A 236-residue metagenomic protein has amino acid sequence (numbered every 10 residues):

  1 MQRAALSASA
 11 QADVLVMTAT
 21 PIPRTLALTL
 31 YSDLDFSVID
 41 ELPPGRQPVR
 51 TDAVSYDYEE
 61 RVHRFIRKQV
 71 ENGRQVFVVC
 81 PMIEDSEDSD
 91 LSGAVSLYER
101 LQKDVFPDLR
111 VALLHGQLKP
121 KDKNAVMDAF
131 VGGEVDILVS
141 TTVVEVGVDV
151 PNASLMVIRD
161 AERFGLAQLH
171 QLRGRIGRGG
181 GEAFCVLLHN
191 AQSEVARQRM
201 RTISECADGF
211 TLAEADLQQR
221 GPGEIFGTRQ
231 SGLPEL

Functional and structural regions predicted by a protein language model:
M1-R201, T211: Inter-lobe coupling/hinge segments of SF2-like helicase ATPases
G180, F184, Q192-L236: C-terminal accessory region of SF2 helicases/translocases
